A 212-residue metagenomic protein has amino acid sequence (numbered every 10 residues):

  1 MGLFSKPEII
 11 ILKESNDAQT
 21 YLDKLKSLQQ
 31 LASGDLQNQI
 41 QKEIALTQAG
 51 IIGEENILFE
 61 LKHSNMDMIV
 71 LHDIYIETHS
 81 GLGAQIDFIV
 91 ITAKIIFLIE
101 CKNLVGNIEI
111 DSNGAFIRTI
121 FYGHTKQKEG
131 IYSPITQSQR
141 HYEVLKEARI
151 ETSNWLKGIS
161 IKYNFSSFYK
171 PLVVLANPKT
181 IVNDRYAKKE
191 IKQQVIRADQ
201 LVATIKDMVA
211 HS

Functional and structural regions predicted by a protein language model:
M1-A84, I95, F121-S212: Surface-exposed interaction regions that form or flank ligand-binding interfaces
D87: Cell-envelope/extracellular polymer assembly enzymes that use nucleotide-activated donors
V90-T119: Active-site beta-strand-loop-beta-strand hairpin of nuclease catalytic cores that positions key catalytic residues
